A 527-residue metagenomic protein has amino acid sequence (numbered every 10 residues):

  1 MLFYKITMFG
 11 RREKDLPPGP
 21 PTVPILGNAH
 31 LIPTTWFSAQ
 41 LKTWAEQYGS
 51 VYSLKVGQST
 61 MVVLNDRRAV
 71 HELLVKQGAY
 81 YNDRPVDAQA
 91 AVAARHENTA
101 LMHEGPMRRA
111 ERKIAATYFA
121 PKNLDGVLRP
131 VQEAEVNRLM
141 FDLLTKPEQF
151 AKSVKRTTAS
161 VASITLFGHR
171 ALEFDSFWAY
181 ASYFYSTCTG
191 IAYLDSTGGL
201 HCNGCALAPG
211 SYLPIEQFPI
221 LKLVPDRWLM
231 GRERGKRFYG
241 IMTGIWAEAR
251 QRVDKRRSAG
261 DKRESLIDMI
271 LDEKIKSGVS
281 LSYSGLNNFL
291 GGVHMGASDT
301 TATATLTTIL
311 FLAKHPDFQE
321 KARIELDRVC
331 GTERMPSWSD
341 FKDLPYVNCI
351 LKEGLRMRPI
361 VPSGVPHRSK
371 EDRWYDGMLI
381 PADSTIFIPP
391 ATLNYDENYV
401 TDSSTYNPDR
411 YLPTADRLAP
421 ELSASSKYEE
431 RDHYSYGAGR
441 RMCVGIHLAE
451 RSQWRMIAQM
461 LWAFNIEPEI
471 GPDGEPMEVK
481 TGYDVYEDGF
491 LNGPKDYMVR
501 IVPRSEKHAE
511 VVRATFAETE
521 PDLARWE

Functional and structural regions predicted by a protein language model:
M1-H96, P106, A110, E133-R138 (+3 more regions): N-terminal membrane-proximal hinge/A-helix region immediately C-terminal to the signal-anchor transmembrane segment
E13-P17, L31-T34, P121-V127, E148 (+4 more regions): Conserved, non-catalytic sequence blocks in retroelement Pol enzymes and Pol-derived host proteins
P17-T22, Y183-Y185, A259-M269, F311-V361 (+7 more regions): Cytochrome P450 I-helix active-site segment
R84-V92, G126-T305, E478: Cytochrome P450 heme-thiolate monooxygenase catalytic core
G291, W338-S339, T414-I457, G482-D488: Cytochrome P450 heme-thiolate "Cys pocket" and heme-binding signature region
T301-L312, M456: Short, small-residue alpha-helix embedded
P316-Q319, I446-P494, V502-H508: Cytochrome P450 heme-binding "Cys pocket" and the immediately downstream C-terminal segment
I388-S423, F516-A517: Conserved cytochrome P450 K-helix/beta-meander segment immediately N-terminal to the heme-binding cysteine loop
